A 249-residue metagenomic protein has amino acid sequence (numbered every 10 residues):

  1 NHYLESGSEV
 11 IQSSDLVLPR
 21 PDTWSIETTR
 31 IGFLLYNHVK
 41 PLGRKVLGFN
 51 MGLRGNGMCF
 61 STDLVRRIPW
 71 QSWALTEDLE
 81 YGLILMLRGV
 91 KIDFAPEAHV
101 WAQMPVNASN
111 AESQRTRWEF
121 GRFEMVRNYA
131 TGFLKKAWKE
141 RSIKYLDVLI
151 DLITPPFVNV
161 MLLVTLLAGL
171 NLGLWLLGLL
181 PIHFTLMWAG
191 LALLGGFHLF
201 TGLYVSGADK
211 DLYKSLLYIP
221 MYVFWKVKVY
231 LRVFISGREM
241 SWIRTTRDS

Functional and structural regions predicted by a protein language model:
H2-W73, T116, F123, R127: Long helical/loop segments within the catalytic core of UDP-sugar-dependent glycosyltransferases, especially the large
I31-H38, E112-F133, V223-V233: Catalytic core of nucleotide-sugar-dependent glycosyltransferases
L75-Y81: Acidic donor-binding loop at a coil-to-helix junction in glycosyltransferase catalytic cores that engages
G82-W101: Catalytic donor-sugar/metal-binding loop of nucleotide-sugar-dependent glycosyltransferases
M104-F120, D211-K214: Nucleotide-sugar-dependent glycosyltransferase catalytic core
E112-L163, L167: Active-site-adjacent helix/loop segment of glycosyltransferases that harbors family-specific signature motifs
D151-S236: Membrane-embedded multi-pass helical conduit in multi-pass membrane proteins, especially envelope-biosynthetic
R238-S249: Short linear elements at protein peripheries
